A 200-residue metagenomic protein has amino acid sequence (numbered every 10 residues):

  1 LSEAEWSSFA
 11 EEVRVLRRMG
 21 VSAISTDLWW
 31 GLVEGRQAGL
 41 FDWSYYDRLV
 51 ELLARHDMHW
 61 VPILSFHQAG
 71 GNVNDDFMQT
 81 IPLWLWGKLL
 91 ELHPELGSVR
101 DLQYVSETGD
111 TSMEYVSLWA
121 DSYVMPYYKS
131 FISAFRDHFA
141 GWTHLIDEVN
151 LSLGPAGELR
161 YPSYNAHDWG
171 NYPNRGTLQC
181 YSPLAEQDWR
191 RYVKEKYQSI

Functional and structural regions predicted by a protein language model:
L1, H67, G154-A156: Generic structural motif
L1-S7, A120: Active-site mouth loops of central-metabolism enzymes
S2-E3, V33-R36, E158, S163: Generic alpha-helix signal with a bias toward terminal, lower-confidence helices and secondary-structure junctions
W6-D101, M125-T143, D147: Aromatic-lined substrate-binding rim segments of carbohydrate-active enzymes
G87-I200: Polysaccharide-binding and catalytic clefts of secreted carbohydrate-active enzymes
